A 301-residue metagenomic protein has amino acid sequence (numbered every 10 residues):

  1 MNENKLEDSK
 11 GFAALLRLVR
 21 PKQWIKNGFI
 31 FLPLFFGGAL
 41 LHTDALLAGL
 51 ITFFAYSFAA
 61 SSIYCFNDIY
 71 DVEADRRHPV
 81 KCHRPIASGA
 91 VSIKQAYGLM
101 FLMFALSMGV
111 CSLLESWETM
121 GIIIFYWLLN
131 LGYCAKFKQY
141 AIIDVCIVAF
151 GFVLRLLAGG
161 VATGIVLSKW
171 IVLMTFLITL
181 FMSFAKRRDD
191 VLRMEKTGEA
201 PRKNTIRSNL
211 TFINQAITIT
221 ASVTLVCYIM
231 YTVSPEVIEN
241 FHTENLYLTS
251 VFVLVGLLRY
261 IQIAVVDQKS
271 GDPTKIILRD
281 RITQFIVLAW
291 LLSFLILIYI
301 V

Functional and structural regions predicted by a protein language model:
M1-L16, A135, V153-V301: C-terminal membrane-associated helical module and adjoining short loops/tails
M1-P79, G89-L102: Topogenic membrane-insertion module of multi-pass membrane proteins
L15-K22, P85-Y97, L114-T119, F137-V145 (+1 more regions): Short, amphipathic, aromatic/basic-enriched membrane-interface segments that mark the entry/exit of transmembrane
G28-L32, L50-S61, G98-G109, I124 (+8 more regions): Generic alpha-helical transmembrane segments of integral inner-membrane proteins, especially permease/transport modules
F35-A39, S107-E115, G132-A135, A158-T163 (+1 more regions): Hydrophobic alpha-helical transmembrane segments
D44-A48, W117-I123, A141-I143, V166-V172 (+1 more regions): Short, aromatic-rich membrane-interface segments at the entry and exit of alpha-helical transmembrane domains
A59-A87, F137, I143, F184-L192 (+1 more regions): Acidic (Asp/Glu-rich) catalytic motifs at the cytosolic membrane interface
V72, R77-G121, K169-L180, Q215-L225 (+1 more regions): Multi-pass membrane catalytic core of lipid/isoprenoid biosynthesis enzymes
